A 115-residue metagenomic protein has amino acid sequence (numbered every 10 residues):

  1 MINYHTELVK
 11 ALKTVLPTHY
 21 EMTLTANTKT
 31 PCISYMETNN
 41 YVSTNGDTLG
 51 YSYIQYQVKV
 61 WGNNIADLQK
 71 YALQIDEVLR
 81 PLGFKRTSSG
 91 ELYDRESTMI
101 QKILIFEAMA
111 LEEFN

Functional and structural regions predicted by a protein language model:
M1-G46, N63, K70-Y71: Small/polar-rich, solvent-exposed N-terminal microdomains that initiate assembly or binding
E37, D47, I54-V58, K85: Generic signal for short, ordered secondary-structure residues within or immediately flanking folded domains
T44, D67, E113-N115: Intrinsically disordered, low-complexity acidic/polar segments
N45-G50, S97: Short, solvent-exposed beta-strand/turn "edge" segments of beta-rich domains on protein surfaces
T48-Y53, L73-I75: Short intrinsically disordered coil segments
G50-N63, I100-A110: Oligomerization/assembly interface segments of phage tail-like spikes and tubes
L73-N115: Acidic-leaning, charged glycine-interspersed low-complexity segments
